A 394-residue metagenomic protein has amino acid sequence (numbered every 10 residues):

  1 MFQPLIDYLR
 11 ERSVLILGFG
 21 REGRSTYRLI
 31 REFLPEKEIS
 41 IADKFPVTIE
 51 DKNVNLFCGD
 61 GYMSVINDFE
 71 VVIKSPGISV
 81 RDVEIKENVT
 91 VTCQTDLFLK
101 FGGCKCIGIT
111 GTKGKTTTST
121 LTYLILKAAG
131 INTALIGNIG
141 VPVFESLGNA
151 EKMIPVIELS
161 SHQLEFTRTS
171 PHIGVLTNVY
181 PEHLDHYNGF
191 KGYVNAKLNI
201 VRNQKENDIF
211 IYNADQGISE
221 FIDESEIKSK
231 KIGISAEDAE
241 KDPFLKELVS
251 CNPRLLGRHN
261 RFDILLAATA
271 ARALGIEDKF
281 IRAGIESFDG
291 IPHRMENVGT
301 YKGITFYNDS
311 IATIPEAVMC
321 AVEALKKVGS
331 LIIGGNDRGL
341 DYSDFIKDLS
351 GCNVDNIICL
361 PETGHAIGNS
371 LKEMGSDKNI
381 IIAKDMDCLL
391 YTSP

Functional and structural regions predicted by a protein language model:
M1-G108, A129, E286, P292 (+2 more regions): Short, basic phosphate-binding NTP loop
Q3-S13, G23-L29, F33, C251-D355: Nucleotide phosphate-binding/pyrophosphate-handling subdomain across enzymes that bind or process nucleotide phosphates
S13, K37-E38, N132, H172-I173 (+5 more regions): Residues at the starts of beta-strands that form the adenosine-phosphate
G20, F45, I139, Q216 (+1 more regions): Residues in the short beta-alpha loop(s) of Rossmann-like NAD(P)-binding domains
R28-E32, M63-F69, P76-A214, I218-K228 (+1 more regions): Phosphate-binding loop of NTP-binding sites
S40-K44, I211-N213, I332-I333, D355-E362: Short internal beta-strands
D43, G59-D60, T92-L97, K228-K241 (+5 more regions): Beta-strand->loop->alpha-helix junctions that form or flank phosphate-binding loops in nucleotide-handling enzymes
Y391-P394: Conserved small/polar residues in nucleotide/adenosyl-binding loops
